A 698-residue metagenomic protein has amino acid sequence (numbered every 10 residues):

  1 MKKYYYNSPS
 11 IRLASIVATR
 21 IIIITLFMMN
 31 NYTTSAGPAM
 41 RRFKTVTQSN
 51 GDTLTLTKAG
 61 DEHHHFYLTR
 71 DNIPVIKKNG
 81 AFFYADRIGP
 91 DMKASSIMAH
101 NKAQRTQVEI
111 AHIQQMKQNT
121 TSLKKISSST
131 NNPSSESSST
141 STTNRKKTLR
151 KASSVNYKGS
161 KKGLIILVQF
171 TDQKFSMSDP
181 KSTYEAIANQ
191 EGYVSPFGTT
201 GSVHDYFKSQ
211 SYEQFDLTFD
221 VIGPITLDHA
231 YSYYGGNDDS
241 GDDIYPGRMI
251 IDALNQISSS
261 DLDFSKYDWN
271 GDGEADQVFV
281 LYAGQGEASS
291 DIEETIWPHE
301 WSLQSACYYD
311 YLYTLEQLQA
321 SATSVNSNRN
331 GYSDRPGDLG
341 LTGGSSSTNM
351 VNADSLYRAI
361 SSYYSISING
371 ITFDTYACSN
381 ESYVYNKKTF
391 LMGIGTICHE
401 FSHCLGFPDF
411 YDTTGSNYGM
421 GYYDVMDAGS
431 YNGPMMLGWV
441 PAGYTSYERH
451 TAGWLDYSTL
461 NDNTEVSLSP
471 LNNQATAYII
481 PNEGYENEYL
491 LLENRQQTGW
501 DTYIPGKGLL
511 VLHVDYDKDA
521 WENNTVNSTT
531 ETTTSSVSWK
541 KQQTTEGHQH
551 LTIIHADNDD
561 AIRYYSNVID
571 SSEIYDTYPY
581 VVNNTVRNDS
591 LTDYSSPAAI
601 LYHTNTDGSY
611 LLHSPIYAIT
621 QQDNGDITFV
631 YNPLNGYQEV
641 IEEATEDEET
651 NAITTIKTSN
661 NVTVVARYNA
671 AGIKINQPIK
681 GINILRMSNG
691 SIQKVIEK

Functional and structural regions predicted by a protein language model:
M1-P38: Bacterial Sec-dependent N-terminal signal peptides
S8-R12, S35, T645-K698: C-terminal outer-membrane/trafficking sorting elements
I16, T34-A152: N-terminal prosegments of processed precursors
S135-N189, D238-D243, G284: Fold-level signature of zinc-dependent metallopeptidase catalytic domains
N189-N255, Y357, S430-A442, W454-N461 (+1 more regions): Divalent cation-coordinating acidic motifs and surrounding scaffolds that mediate Ca2+/Mg2+/Mn2+/Zn2+-dependent binding
H204, Q277-F279, A283-G506, V514-D517: Extracellular hydrolytic enzyme modules, especially secreted metalloproteases of the metzincin/thermolysin-like class
F264-Q277, G331, A520: Acidic, glycine-anchored loop motifs typical of Ca2+
N472-E639: Extracellular low-complexity, Gly/Ser/Thr-rich intrinsically disordered linkers and protease-sensitive activation/hinge
